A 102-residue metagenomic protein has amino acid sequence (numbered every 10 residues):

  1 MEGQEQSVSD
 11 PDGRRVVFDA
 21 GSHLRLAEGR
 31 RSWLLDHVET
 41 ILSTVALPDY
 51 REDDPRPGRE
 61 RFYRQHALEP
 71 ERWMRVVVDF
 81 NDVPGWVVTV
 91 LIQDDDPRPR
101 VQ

Functional and structural regions predicted by a protein language model:
M1-Q102: Ribonuclease/tRNase effector modules and their secretory precursors
